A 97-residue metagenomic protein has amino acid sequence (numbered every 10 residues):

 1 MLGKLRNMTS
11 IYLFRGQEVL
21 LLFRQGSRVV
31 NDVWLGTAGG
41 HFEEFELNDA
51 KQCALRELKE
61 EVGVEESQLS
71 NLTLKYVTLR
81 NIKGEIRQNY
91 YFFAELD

Functional and structural regions predicted by a protein language model:
M1, A54-S70: Short, charge-rich amphipathic segments
M1-I11, R15-G16, S27: Acidic, metal-coordinating catalytic segment for phosphate/diphosphate chemistry, firing primarily on the Nudix
R6-N7, V30, L35-T37, E85-R87: Short, solvent-exposed coil/turn segments
N7, G63-D97: Active-site segment of metal-dependent pyrophosphate-handling enzymes, primarily the Nudix hydrolase catalytic core
S10, D49, Y91: Amphipathic alpha-helical recognition patches that constitute DNA-binding helices
E18-E60: Conserved Nudix-box catalytic region and its N-terminal flanking loop in Nudix hydrolases and closely related
